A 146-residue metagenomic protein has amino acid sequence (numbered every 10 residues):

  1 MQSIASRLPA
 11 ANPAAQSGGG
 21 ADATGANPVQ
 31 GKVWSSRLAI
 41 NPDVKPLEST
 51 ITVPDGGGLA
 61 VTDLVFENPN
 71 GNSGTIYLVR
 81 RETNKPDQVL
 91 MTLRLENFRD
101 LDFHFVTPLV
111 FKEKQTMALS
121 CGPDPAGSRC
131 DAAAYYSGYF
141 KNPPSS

Functional and structural regions predicted by a protein language model:
M1-A5, P9-A10, A15-S146: Beta-strand-centric surfaces of beta-sandwich/beta-rich domains
